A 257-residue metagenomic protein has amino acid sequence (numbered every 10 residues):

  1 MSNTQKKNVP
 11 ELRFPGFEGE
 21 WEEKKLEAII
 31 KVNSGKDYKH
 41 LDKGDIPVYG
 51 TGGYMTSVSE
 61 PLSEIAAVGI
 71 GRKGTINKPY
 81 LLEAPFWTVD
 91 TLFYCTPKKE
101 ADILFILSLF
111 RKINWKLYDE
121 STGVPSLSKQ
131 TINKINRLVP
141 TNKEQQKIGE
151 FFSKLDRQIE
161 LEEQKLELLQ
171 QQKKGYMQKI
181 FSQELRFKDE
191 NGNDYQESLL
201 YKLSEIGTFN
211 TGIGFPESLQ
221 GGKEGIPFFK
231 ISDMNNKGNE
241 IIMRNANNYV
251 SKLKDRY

Functional and structural regions predicted by a protein language model:
M1-Q5, V9, S108-K143: Short, flexible domain-boundary/linker segments around small modular repeats
S2, V9-F14, E18-K24, N136-Q178 (+3 more regions): Amphipathic alpha-helical segments
L12-V48, D189-I213: Non-catalytic DNA-recognition/assembly elements of restriction-modification systems
W21, K25-L26, Y49, S57 (+6 more regions): Non-catalytic beta-sheet/beta-sandwich ligand-binding modules that flank or precede catalytic cores
K39-I46, T122-V124, P216-K223: Short coil/turn segments at secondary-structure boundaries
P47, F93, G149-E150: Conserved, well-structured core segments
G50-R111, E120-V124, S128-I132, F228-S232 (+1 more regions): A short beta-sheet element
I113-L117, Q183, N210, N236-G238: A short secondary-structure junction motif
